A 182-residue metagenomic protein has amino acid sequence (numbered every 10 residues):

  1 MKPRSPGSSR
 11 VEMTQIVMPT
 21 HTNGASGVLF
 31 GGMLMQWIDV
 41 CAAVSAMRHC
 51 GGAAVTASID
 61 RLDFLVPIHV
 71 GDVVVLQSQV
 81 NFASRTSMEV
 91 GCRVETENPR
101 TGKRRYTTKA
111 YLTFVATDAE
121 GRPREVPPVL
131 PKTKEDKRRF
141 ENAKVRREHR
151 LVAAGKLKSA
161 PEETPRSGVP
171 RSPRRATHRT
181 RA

Functional and structural regions predicted by a protein language model:
K2, V11-M13, H69-V70, N81-A182: HotDog/MaoC-like acyl-thioester-processing domains
P6-P19: Short amphipathic
S8, A42-M88, R105-K109, A182: Hydrophobic beta-strand-centered segment that forms part of the acyl-chain substrate-binding groove
R10-E12, V28-I38, A42-A43: Compositionally biased, charged N-terminal/linker segments
V17-P19, F64, F114: Hydrophobic residues in beta-strands and at strand termini
T22-Q36, P170-P173, R181-A182: A conserved, well-ordered hydrophobic junction motif at loop->secondary-structure transitions
S26, A46, C50, G121: Short strand-loop-strand
